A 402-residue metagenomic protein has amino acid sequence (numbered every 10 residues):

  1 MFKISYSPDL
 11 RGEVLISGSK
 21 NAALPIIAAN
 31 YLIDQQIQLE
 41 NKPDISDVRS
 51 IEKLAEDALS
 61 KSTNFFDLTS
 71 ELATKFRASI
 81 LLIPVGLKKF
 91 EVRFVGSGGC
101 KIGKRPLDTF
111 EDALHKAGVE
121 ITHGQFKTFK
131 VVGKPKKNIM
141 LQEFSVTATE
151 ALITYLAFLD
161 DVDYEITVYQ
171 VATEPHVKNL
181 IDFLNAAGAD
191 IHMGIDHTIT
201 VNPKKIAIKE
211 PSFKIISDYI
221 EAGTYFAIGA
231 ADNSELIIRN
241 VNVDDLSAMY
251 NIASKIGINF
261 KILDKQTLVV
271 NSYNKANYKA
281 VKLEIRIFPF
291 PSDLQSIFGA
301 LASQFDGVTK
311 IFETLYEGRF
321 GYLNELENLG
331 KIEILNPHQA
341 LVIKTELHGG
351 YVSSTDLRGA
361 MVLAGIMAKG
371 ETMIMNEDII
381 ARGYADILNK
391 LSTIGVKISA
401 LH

Functional and structural regions predicted by a protein language model:
M1-H402: Short, structured segments at the rim of ligand-binding sites
